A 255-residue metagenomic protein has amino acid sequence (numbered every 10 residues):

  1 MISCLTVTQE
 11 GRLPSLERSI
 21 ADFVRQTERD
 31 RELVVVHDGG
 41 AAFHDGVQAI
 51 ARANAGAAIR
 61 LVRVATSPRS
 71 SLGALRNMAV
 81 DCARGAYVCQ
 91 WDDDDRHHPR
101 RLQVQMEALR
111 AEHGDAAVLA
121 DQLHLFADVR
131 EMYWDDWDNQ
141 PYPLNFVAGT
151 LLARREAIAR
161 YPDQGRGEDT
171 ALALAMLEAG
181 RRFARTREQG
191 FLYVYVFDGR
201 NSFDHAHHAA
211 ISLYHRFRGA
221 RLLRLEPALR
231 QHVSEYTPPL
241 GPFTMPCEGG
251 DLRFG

Functional and structural regions predicted by a protein language model:
M1-S3, E32, A171: Cell-envelope/extracellular polymer assembly enzymes that use nucleotide-activated donors
S19, A65-A83: Glycine-rich, basic loop-to-helix element that forms the pyrophosphate-binding segment of sugar-nucleotide handling
I20-D30: Short, acidic, metal-binding catalytic loop of nucleotide-sugar glycosyltransferases
D30-A42, R60-T66: Short beta-strand/loop segment that forms part of the nucleotide-sugar
R84-G85, N145-R160: Conserved nucleotide-sugar donor-binding and metal-coordinating catalytic region shared by glycosyltransferases
V88: Short aromatic/hydrophobic "clamp" motif used to bind/position activated sugar donors
R100-E131: Conserved donor NDP-sugar-binding/catalytic core segment of glycosyltransferases
R166-A175: Acidic donor-binding loop at a coil-to-helix junction in glycosyltransferase catalytic cores that engages
